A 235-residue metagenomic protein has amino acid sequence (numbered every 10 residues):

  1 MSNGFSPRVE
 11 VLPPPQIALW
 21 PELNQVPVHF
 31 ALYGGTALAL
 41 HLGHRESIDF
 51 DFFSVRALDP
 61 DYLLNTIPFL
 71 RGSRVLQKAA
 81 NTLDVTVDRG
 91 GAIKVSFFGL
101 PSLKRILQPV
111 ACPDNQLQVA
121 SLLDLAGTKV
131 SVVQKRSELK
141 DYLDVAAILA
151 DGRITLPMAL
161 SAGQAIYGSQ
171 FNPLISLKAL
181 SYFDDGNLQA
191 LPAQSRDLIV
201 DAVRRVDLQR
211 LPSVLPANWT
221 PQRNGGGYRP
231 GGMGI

Functional and structural regions predicted by a protein language model:
M1-I235: Compositionally biased terminal segments of proteins
